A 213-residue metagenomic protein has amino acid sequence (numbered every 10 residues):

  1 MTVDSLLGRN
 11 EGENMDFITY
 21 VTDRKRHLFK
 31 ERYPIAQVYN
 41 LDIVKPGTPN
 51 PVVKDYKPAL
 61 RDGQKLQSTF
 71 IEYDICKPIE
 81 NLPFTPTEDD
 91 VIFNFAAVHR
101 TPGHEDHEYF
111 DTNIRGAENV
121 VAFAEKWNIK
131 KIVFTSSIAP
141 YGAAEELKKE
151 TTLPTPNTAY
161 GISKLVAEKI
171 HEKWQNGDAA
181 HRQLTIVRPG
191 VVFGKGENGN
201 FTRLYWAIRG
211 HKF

Functional and structural regions predicted by a protein language model:
M1-V91: N-terminal Rossmann/SDR dinucleotide-binding element
T19, F110, I114, N157-E168 (+1 more regions): Short-chain dehydrogenase/reductase
L41, I92-A96, I132-I138, V187-P189: SDR active-site strand-loop-helix element
Q64, E72-R115, F123, Y141: NAD(P)H-binding glycine-rich loop region in Rossmannoid oxidoreductase-like domains and their noncatalytic homologs
H107, D111-E118, K130, T151 (+1 more regions): Conserved internal alpha-helix in NAD(P)-dependent oxidoreductase domains
E118-A159, R182-T185: Conserved Rossmann-fold NAD(P)-dependent oxidoreductase catalytic core, especially the SDR/UDP-sugar
N157-T185: Active-site Tyr-X1-5-Lys
N176-I186, G190-F213: NAD(P)-dependent short-chain dehydrogenase/reductase
